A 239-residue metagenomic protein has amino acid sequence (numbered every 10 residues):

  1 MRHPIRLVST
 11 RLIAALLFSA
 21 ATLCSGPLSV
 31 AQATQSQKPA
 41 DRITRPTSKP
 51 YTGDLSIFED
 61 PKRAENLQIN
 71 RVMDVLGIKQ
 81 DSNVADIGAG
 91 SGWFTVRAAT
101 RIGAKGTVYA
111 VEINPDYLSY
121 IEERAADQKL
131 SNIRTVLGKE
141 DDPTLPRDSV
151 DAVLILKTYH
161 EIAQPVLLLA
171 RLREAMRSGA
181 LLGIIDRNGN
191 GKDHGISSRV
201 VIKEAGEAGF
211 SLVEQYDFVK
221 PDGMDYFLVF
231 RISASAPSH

Functional and structural regions predicted by a protein language model:
T34-A85, W93, Y120-E123, I155: Class I SAM-dependent transferase core
S91-G103: Conserved SAM-binding loop of SAM-dependent methyltransferases across substrates and taxa, primarily the Class I
A99-T100, V166-L181: A short glycine-rich, Lys/Arg-flanked "PGG" loop and its adjoining helix->strand segment in the class I
N114: Conserved SAM/SAH-binding beta-strand->alpha-helix loop
Q128-D141: Conserved SAM-binding strand-loop segment of SAM-dependent methyltransferases
D141-V153: A short acidic, Gly/Pro-enriched loop at the edge of an enzyme's catalytic core that lines a small-molecule cofactor
D151-P165: A short SAM/SAH-binding and catalytic strip from SAM-dependent methyltransferases
L212-E214, F218-H239: Core SAM-dependent methyltransferase catalytic element
